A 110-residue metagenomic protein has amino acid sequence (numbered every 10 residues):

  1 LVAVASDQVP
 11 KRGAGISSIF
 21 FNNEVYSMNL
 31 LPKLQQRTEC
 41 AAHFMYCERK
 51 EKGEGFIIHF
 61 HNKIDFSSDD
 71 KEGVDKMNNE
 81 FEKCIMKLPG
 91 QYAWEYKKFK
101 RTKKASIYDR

Functional and structural regions predicted by a protein language model:
L1-R110: Non-catalytic C-terminal accessory region of glycerolipid acyltransferases and related lyso-lipid remodeling enzymes
